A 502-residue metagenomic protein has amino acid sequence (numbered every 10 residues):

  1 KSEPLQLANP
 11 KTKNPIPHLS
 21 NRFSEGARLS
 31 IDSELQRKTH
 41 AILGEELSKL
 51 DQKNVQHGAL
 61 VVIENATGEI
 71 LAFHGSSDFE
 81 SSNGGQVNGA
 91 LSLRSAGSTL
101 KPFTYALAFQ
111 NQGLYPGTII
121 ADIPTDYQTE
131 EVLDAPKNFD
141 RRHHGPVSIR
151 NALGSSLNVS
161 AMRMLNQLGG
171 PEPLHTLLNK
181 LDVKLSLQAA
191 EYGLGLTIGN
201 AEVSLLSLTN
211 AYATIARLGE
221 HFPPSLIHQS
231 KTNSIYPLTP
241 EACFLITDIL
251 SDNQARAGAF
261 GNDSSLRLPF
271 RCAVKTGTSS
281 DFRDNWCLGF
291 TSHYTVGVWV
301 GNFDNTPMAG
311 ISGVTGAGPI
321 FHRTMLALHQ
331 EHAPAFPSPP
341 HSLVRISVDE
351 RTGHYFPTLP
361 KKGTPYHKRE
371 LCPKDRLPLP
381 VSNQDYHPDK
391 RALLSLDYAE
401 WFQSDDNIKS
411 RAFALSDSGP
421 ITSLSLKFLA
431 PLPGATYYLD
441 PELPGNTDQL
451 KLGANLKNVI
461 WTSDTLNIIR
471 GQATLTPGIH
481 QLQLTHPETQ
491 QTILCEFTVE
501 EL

Functional and structural regions predicted by a protein language model:
K1-K13, P17-P102, N111-T118, E172-K180 (+6 more regions): Periplasmic/cell-envelope proteins involved in peptidoglycan metabolism and beta-lactam response
S2-S24, L114-L174, H221, K231-D252: Conserved catalytic neighborhood of penicillin-recognizing serine enzymes
L7-K11, P124, Q128, V132 (+1 more regions): Soluble, non-transmembrane domains of envelope/secretory-pathway proteins that act on or interact with carbohydrate
P17, S33, R37, A41 (+14 more regions): Feature representing long, continuous alpha-helical segments
S24-S30, Q86-R94, A135-D140, S148 (+4 more regions): Second-shell loop/turn segments in exported
L29-Q52, L60-E64, F73, E80-S92 (+3 more regions): A penicillin-recognizing enzyme superfamily signal
L107, N111-P116, Y127, L168 (+6 more regions): A generic secondary-structure signal for well-formed alpha-helical elements
L133-P136, L168-N210: Mid-domain, small-residue-enriched loop/turn segments at the edges of structured enzyme/sensor domains
